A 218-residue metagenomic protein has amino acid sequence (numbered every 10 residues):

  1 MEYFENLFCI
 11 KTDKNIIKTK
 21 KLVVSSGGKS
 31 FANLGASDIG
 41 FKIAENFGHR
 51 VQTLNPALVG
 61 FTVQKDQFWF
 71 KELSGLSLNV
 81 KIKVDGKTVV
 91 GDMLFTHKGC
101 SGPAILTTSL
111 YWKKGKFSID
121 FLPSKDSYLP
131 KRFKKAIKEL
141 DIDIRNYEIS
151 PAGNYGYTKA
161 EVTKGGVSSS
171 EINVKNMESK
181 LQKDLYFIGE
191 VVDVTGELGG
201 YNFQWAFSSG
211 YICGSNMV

Functional and structural regions predicted by a protein language model:
M1-F8: A conserved short coil-to-beta-strand element within the FAD-binding core of flavoproteins
F8, K21-V23, D92, D184-Y186: Structural motif
K11-K21, T88-V89: Core beta-strand elements of the Rossmann-like FAD/NAD(P) dinucleotide-binding domain in flavoenzyme oxidoreductases
K21-Q67: Glycine-rich loop(s) and the adjacent beta-strand/alpha-helix scaffold that form part
S30-F47, E178, V194-V218: A conserved FAD-binding loop/helix module that cradles the flavin
F31-A32, G60-F61, T96, C100-P103 (+2 more regions): Glycine-rich phosphate/pyrophosphate-binding beta-alpha loops
H49-I142: An anion/pyrophosphate-binding glycine-rich loop and adjacent beta-alpha core in soluble alpha-beta enzymes
K138-T195: A glycine-rich dinucleotide-binding beta-alpha-beta segment and adjacent secondary-structure elements that constitute
